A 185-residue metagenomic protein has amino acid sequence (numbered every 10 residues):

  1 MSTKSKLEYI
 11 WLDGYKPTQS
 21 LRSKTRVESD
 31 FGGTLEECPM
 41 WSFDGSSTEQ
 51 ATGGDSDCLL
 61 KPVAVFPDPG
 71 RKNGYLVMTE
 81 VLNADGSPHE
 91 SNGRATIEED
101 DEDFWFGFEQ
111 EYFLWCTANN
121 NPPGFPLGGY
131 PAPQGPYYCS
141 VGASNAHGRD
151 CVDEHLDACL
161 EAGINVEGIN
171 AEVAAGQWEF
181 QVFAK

Functional and structural regions predicted by a protein language model:
M1-K185: Glycine-rich, acidic/polar active-site loops that bind/position phosphate-bearing ligands
